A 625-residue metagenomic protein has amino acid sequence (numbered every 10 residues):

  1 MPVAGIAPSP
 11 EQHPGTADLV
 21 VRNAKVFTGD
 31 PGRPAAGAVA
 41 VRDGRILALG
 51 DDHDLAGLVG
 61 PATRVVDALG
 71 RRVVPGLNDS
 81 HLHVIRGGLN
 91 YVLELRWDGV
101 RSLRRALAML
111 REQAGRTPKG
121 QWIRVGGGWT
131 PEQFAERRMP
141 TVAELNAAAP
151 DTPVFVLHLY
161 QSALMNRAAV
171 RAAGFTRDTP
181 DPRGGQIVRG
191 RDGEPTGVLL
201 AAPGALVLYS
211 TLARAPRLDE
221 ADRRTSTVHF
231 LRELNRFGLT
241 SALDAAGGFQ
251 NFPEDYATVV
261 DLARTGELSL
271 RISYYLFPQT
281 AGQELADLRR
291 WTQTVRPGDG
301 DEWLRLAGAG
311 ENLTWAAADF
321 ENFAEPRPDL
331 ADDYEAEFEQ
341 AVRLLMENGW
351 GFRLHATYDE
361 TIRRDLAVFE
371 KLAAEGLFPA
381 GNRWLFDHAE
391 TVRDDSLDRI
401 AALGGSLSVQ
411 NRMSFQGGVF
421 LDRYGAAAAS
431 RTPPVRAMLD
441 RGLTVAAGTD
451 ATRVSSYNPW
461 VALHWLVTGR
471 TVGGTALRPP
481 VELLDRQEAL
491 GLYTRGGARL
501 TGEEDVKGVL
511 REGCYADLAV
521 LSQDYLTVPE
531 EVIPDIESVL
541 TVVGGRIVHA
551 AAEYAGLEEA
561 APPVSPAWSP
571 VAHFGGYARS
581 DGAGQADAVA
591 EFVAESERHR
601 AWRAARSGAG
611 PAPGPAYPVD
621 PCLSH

Functional and structural regions predicted by a protein language model:
M1-P2: N-terminal export leaders
G5-N23, F27, P31-R290, W303-T361 (+6 more regions): Divalent metal-binding segments
A17, A24, A48, N348 (+5 more regions): In a subset of proteins, long, contiguous C-terminal domains/tails are tracked
G29, G128, G247, A389-E390 (+2 more regions): Flexible loop residues that form catalytic and substrate-binding hotspots at small-molecule/glycan-binding clefts
G126, L157, Q410, A519-S522 (+1 more regions): Residue-level recognition of conserved beta-strand edge/terminus positions
P297-G300: Accessory "access/gating" subregions that flank catalytic or transport cores
R343-R353, T357-W384, H388-A389, D394-D398 (+5 more regions): His/Asp/Glu-enriched, well-ordered alpha-helical/loop segment that forms or immediately abuts the divalent-metal
